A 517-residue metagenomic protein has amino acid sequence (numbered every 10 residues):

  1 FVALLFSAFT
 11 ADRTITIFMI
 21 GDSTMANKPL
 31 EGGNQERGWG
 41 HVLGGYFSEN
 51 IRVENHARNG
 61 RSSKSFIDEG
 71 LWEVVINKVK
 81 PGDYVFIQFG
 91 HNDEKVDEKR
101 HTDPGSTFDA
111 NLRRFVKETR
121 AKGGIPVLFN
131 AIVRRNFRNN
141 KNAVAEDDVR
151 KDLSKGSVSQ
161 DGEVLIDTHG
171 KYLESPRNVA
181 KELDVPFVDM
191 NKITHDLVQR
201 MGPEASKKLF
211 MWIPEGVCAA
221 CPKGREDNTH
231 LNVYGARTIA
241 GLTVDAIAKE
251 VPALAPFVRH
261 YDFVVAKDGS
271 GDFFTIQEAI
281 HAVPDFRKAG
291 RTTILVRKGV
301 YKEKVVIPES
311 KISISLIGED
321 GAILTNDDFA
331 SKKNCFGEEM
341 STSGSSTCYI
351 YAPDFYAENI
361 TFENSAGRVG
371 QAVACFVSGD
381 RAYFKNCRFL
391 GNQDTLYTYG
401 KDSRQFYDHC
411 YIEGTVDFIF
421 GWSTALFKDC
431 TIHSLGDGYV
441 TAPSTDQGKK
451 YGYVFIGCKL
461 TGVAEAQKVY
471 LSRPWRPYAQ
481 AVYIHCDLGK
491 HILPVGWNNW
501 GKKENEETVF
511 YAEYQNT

Functional and structural regions predicted by a protein language model:
F1-S7: Bacterial N-terminal signal peptides
T10-A57, E73-V85: Serine-esterase "nucleophile elbow" of acetyl-processing enzymes
D12, L71-R237, G241-A255: Alpha-helical cap/lid subdomain in secreted, periplasmic, or secretory-pathway luminal O-acyl-processing enzymes
R13-A26, L30-E31, V258-D272, A282: N-terminal module-boundary/linker segments of secreted carbohydrate-active enzymes
T16, D83-Y84, I125, T293 (+1 more regions): Structural motif
I20-T24, N55-R61, I87-N92, F129-V133 (+5 more regions): Active-site-proximal beta-strand/loop segments in catalytic clefts of secreted hydrolases
N27-R37, A57-F66, K95, K99-D103: Acidic/histidine-rich helix-loop elements that form or flank divalent-metal/phosphate-binding sites at the catalytic
Y261-T517: Sequence-level preference for short, compositionally simple segments enriched in small aliphatic or small polar residues
